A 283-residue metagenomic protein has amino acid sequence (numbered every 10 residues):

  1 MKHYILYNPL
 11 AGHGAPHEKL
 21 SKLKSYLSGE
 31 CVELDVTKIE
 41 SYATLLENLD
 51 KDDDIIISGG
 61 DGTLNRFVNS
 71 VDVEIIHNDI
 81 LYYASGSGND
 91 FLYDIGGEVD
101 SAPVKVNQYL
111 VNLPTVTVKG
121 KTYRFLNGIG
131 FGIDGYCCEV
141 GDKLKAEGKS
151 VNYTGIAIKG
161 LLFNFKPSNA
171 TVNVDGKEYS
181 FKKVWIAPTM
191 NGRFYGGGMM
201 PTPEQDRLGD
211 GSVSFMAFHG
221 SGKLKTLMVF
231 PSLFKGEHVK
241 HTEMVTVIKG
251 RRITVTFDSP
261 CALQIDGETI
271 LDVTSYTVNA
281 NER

Functional and structural regions predicted by a protein language model:
M1-S58, N65, N69-E74, G97-D100: ATP/NTP phosphate-donor binding region
Y4-Y7, E74-W185: Catalytic core of DAGKc-family lipid kinases
L20-L23, D72-V73, D142-K143, P203-D206 (+2 more regions): Short, solvent-exposed amphipathic alpha-helical segments in soluble enzyme and RNA/protein-processing domains
I56-S58, T63-I95, M216, T226: Hydrophobic alpha-helical segments that either span membranes
D134, P188-T202: Glycine-rich phosphate/pyrophosphate-binding beta-alpha loops
K145-G155, G196-M199, P203-L224: Gly/Ser/Thr-rich active-site loops/lids in small-molecule metabolic enzymes that frequently grip phosphoryl groups
S168, K183, G209-S214, R251: A generic structural signal for short beta-strands and their flanking turns/coil linkers
R207, A217-R283: ATP/nucleoside-binding phosphotransfer catalytic cores, i.e., glycine-rich phosphate-binding loops
